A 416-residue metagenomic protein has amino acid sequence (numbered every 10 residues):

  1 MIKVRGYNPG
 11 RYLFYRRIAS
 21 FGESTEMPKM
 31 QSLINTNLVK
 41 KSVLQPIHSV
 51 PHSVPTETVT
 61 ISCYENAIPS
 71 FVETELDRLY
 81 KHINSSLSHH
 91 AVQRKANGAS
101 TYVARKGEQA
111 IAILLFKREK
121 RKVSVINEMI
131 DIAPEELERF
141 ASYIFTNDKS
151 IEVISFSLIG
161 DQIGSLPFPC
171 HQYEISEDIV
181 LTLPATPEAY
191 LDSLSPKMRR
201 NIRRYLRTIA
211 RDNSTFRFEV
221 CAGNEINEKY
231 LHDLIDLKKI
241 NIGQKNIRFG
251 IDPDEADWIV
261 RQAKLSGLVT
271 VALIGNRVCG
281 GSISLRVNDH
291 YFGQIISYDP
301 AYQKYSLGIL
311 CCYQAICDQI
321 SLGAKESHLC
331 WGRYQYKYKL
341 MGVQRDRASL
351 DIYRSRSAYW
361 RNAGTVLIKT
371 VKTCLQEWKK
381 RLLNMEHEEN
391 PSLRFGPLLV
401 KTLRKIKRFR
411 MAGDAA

Functional and structural regions predicted by a protein language model:
M1-K3, N8-P9, L13-V50, P134-T215: Acyl-donor-binding surface of acyltransferase catalytic domains
P28-P55, S165-S193, K325-L393, V400-A416: Active-site/acyl-donor-binding loops of N-acyltransferases
Q31-S32, H48-I111, F116-K122, C170-E174 (+2 more regions): A conserved beta-strand-loop-helix scaffold within acyl/acetyltransferase catalytic domains
Y80, N97-S157, D161-Q162: Long, mid-chain structured domain cores
I130, L181-L183, A222: Short beta-strand-to-loop capping motifs
E138-S142, F249-N362: Aromatic (often tryptophan-rich) hydrophobic motifs at membrane interfaces
V153-S155, E219, S327-H328: Short catalytic-loop micro-motif centered on adjacent basic/acidic residues
G160-I163, N224-I226, R333-Q335: Short, internal active-site loops enriched in acidic
